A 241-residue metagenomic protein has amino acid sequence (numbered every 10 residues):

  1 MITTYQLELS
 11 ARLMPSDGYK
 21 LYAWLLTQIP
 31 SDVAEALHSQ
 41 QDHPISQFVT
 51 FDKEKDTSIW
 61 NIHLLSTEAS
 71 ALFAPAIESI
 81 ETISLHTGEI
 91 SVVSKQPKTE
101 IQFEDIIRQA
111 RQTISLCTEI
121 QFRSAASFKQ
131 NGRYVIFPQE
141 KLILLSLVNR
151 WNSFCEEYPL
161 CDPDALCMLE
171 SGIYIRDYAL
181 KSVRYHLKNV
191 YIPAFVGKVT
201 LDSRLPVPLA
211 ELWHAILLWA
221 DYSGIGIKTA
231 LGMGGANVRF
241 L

Functional and structural regions predicted by a protein language model:
M1-L241: RNA-interacting cores
